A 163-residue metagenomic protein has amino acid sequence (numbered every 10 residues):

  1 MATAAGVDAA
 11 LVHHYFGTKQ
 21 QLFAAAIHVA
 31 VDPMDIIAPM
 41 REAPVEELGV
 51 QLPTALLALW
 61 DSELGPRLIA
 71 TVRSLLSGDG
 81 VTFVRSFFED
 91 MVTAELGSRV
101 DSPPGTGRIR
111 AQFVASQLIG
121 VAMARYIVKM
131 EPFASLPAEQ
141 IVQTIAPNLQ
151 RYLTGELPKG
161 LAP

Functional and structural regions predicted by a protein language model:
M1-Q21, A25: Helix-turn-helix
F16, R73-G78: Short helix-capping/turn signature of helix-turn-helix
H28-P33: Short, basic, alpha-helical segments at the C-terminal edge of helix-turn-helix-like DNA-binding modules
D35-V72: Hydrophobic alpha-helical connector segments
L56, L68-L75, V114-L118, A122: Short alpha-helical scaffolding segments that buttress acidic/His motifs in well-ordered protein cores
W60, L64, L76-G80, V92 (+2 more regions): Short alpha-helix boundary/capping elements
V81-S86, R99-Y152, E156-P163: Hydrophobic/aromatic-rich alpha-helical bundle segments in the mid-to-C-terminal region
